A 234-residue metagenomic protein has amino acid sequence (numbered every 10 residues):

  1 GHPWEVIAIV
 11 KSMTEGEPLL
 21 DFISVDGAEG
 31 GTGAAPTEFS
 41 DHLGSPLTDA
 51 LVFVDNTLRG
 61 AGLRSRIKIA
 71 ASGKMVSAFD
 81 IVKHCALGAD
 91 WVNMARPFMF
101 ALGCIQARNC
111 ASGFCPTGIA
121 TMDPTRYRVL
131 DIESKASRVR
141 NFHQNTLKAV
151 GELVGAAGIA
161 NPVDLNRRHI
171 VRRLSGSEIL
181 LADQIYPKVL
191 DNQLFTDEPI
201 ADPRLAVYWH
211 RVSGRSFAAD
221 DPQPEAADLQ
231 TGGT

Functional and structural regions predicted by a protein language model:
G1-Y127: Glycine-rich phosphate/ribose-binding loops and adjacent secondary-structure elements that form binding surfaces
D131-T234: C-terminal extensions of enzymes
